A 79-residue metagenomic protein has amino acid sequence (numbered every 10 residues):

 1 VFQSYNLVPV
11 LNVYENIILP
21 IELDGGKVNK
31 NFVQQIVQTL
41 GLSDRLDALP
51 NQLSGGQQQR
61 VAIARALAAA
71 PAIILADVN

Functional and structural regions predicted by a protein language model:
F2-N79: ABC family nucleotide-binding domain
